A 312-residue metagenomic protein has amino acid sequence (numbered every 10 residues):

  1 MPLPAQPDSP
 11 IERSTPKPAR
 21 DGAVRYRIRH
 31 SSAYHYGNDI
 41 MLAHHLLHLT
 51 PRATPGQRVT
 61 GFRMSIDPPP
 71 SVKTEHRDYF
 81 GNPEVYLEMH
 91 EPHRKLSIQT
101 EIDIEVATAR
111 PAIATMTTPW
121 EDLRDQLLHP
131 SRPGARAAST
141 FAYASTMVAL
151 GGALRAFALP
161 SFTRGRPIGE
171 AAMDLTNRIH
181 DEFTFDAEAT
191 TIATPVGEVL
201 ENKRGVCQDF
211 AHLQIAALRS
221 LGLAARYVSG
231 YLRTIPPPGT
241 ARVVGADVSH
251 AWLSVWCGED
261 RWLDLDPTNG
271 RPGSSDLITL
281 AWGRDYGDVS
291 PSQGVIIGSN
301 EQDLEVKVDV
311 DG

Functional and structural regions predicted by a protein language model:
P2-H129: Intrinsically disordered, low-complexity N-terminal segments that are enriched in acidic
L3-P4, N177, D209-G298: Hydrophobic/aromatic-rich core segments of domains that either
D21, L200-R204, R242: Alpha-helix N-cap/helix-initiation motif
H35, F157, S161, P195-V199 (+2 more regions): Short, hydrophobic/aromatic alpha-helical segments in well-folded domains
L47-Q57, F62-S65, N269-S290, G294-D303 (+1 more regions): Glycine-rich, small/acidic residue-mixed loop/short-helix segments
H76, M116, D181, E188-V196 (+3 more regions): Glycine-rich, flexible loop/turn motifs
P119-G205, L221, R284-Y286, G298-E301 (+1 more regions): Secondary-structure boundary elements
